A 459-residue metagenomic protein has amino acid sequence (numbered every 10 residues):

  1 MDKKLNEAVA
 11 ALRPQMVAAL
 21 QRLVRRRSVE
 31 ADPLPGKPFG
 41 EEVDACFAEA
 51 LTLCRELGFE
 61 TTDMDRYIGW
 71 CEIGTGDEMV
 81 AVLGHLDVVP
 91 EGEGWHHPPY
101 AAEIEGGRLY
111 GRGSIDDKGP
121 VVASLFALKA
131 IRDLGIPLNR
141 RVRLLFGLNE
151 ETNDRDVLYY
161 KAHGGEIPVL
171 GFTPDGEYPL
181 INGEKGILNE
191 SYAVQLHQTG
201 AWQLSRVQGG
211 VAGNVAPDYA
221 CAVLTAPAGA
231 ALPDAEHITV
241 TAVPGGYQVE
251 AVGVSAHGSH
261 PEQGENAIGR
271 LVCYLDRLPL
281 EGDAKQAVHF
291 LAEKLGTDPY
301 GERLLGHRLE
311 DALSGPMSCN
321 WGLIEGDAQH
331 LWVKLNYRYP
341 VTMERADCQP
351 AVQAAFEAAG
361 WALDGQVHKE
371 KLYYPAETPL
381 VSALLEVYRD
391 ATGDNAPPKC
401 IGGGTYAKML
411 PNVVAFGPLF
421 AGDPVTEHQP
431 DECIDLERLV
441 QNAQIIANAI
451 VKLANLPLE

Functional and structural regions predicted by a protein language model:
D2-R112, L134-L138: Acidic/His- and Gly-rich active-site-bordering loop/insert found across diverse amide/peptide-bond hydrolases
Q21, L51, V122-K129, L158 (+6 more regions): Predominant activation on well-ordered alpha-helical scaffold segments within soluble catalytic domains
T62, P261-A328, R338-P350, E357 (+1 more regions): An extended, acidic, His-containing surface patch that forms the Zn2+-binding/catalytic region of metallohydrolases
M79-F146, T152, G164-V169, Q429-E437 (+1 more regions): Active-site metal-coordination/substrate-binding segment of hydrolases, especially metallo-dependent peptidases
L86-V88, V142-N153, P174-P179, V211 (+1 more regions): Acidic, glycine-rich active-site loops and adjacent beta-strand->loop/helix elements that engage anionic groups
P90-E105, Y192-Q198, T241-A251, E357 (+2 more regions): Acidic-glycine-rich active-site phosphate/pyrophosphate-binding loop
E151, L158-P340: Midchain, well-structured core segments that form catalytic/ion-binding scaffolds
